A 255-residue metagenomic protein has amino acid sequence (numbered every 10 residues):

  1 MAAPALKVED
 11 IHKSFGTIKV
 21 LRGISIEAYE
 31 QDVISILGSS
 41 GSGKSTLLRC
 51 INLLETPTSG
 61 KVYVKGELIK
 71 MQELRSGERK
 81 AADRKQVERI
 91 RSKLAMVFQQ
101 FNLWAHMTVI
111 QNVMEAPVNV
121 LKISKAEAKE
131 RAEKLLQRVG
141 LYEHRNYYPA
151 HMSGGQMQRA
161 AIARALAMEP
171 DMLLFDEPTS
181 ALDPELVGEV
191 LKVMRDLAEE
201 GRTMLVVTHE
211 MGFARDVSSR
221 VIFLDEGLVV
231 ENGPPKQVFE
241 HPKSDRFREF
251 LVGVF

Functional and structural regions predicted by a protein language model:
M107-E115: Short coil-to-helix segment of the ABC ATPase nucleotide-binding domain corresponding to the Q-loop/switch region
Y148-M152, Q156: Conserved ABC ATPase signature
A167-D171: A short, proline-enriched helix->beta-strand linker immediately N-terminal to the Walker B motif in ABC-type P-loop
L173-D176: Catalytic Walker B motif of ABC-type/P-loop ATPase nucleotide-binding domains
P184-L186: Helix N-cap at the start of a conserved alpha-helix in ABC-type nucleotide-binding domains
N232-G233: ABC ATPase "signature
